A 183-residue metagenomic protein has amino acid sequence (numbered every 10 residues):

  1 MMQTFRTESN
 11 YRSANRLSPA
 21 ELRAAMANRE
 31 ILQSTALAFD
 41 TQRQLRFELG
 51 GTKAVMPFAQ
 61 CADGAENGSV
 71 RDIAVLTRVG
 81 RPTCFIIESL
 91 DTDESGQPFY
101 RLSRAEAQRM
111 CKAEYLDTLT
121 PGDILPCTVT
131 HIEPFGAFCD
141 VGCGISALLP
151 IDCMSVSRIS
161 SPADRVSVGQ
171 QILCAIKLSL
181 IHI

Functional and structural regions predicted by a protein language model:
M1-L17, F85-I86, D91-S103: OB/S1-fold single-stranded nucleic-acid-binding modules and their adjacent gly/ser/pro-rich low-complexity linkers
R6-E30, G68-V75, S103-P121, S160-D164: Short boundary/loop segments of OB/S1/cold-shock single-stranded nucleic-acid-binding domains
M26-Q42, R81-S89, P121-E133, L173-C174: Structural detector for short beta-strands of small beta-barrel domains
Q42-F47, F135-C139: Short aromatic-glycine-enriched beta-strand elements
M56-L76, M110-A113, S146-S167: A cross-kingdom feature marking solvent-exposed beta-strand/loop segments within repeated, beta-rich binding/scaffold
R71-S89, V166-L178: Intrinsically disordered, low-complexity linker and terminal regions at domain boundaries
D93-I145, L149-S155: Intrinsically disordered, low-complexity linker/loop segments enriched in Gly/Pro and charged/polar residues
I181-I183: Conserved small/polar residues in nucleotide/adenosyl-binding loops
